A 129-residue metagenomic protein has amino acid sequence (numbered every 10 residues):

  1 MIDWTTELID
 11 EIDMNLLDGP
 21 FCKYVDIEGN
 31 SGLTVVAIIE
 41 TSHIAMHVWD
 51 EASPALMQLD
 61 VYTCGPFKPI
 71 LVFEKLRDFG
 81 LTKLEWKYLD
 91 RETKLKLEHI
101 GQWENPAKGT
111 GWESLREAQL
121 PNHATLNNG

Functional and structural regions predicted by a protein language model:
M1-G129: Polybasic/polar functional segments that serve as interface/processing modules
